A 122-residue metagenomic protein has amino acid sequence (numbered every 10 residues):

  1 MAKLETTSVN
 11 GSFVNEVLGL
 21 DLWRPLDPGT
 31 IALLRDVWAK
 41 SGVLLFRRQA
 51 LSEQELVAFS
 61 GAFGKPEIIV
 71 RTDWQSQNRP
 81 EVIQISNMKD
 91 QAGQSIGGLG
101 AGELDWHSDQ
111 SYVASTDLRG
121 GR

Functional and structural regions predicted by a protein language model:
A2-R122: Fe(II)/2-oxoglutarate oxygenase catalytic core
